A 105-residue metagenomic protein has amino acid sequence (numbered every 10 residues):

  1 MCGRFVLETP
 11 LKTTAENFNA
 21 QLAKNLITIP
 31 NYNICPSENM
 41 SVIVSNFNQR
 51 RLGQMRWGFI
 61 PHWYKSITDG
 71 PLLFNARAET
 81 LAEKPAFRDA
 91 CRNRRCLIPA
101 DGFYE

Functional and structural regions predicted by a protein language model:
M1-E105: Short linear sequence motif anchored by a di-proline
